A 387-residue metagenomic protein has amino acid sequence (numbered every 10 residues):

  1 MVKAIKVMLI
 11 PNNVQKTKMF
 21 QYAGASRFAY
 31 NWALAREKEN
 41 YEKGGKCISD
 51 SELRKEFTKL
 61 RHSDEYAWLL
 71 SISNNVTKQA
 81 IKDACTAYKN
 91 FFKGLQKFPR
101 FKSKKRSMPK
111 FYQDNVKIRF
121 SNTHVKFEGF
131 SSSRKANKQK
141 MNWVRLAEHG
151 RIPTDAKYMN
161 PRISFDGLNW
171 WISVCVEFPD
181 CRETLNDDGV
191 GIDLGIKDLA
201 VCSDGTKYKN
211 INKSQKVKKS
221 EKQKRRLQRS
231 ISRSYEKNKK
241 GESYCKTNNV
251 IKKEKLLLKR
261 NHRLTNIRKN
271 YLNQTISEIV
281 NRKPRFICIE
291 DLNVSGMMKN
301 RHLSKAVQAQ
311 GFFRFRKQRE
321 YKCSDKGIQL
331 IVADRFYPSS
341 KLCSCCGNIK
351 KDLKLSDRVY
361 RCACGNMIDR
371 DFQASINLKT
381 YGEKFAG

Functional and structural regions predicted by a protein language model:
M1-T77: Gly/serine-rich nucleotide phosphate-binding loop at the start of the catalytic core of nucleotide/ADP-ribose-handling
K3, T154, F165-G387: Positively charged, helix-rich recognition surfaces that bind polyanionic ligands
A4-M8, W143, N160, G189: Well-ordered beta-strand positions in beta-sheet-rich domains
L9-G24, A67-N75, Q79, K259-N270 (+4 more regions): Generic amphipathic alpha-helical segments used as scaffolds and interaction surfaces in large, multi-domain proteins
Y30-E37, Y41, Y88-L95, D198 (+1 more regions): A generic secondary-structure signal for well-formed alpha-helical elements
A33, A80-F91, F372-G382: Stable alpha-helical structural segments in soluble proteins, enriched in small hydrophobic residues
E52-S164: Acidic carboxylate diad motif detector
